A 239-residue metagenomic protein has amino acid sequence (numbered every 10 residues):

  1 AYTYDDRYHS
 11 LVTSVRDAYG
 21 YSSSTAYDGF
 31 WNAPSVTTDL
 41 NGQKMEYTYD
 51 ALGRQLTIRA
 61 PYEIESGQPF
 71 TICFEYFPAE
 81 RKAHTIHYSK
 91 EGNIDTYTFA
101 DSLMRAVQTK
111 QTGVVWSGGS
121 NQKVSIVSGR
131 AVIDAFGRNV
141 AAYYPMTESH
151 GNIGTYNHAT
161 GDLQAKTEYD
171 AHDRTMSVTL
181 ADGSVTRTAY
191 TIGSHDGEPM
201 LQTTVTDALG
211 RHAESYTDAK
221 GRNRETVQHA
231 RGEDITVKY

Functional and structural regions predicted by a protein language model:
A1-Y239: Acidic, low-complexity segments
